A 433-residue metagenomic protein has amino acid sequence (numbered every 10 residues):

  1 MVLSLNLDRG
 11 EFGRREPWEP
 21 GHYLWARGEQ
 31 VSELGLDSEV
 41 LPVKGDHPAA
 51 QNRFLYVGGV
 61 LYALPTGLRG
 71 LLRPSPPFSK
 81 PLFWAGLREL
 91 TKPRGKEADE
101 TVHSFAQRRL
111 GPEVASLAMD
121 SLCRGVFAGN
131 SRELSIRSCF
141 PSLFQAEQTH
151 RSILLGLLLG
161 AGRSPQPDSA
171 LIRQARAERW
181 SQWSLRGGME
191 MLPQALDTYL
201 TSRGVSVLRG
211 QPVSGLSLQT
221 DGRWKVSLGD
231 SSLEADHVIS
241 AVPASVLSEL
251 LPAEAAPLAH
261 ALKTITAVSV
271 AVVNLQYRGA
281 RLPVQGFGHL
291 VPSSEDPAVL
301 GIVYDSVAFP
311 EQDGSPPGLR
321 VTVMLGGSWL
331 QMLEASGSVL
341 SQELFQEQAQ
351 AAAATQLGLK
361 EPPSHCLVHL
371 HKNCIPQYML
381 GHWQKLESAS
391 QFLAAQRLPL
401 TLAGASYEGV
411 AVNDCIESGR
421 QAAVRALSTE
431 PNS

Functional and structural regions predicted by a protein language model:
M1-F12: Glycine-rich FAD pyrophosphate-binding loop
G10, P65-R69, V284-F287, L300-S433: Conserved flavin/dinucleotide-binding core of flavoenzymes
G10-W18, A256, W383-Q384: Short glycine/proline- and charge-enriched loop/turn segments that cap or connect secondary-structure elements
F12-R94: Dinucleotide-binding Rossmann-like beta1-alpha1 core, especially the glycine-rich loop that anchors the ADP
S38-E39, A235-D236, P363: Local beta-strand N-terminus motif with an aromatic residue
L41-P42, L258-K263, S388-A389: Short, P/G- and charge-enriched loop/turn segments at secondary-structure junctions
A49-Q51, V60, G70-L72, P81-L218 (+2 more regions): Active-site/ligand-binding neighborhood in enzyme catalytic cores
R209-A335, E343, A352-Q356: Mid-domain catalytic core of redox enzymes that form a hydrophobic substrate pocket/lid adjacent to a catalytic redox
